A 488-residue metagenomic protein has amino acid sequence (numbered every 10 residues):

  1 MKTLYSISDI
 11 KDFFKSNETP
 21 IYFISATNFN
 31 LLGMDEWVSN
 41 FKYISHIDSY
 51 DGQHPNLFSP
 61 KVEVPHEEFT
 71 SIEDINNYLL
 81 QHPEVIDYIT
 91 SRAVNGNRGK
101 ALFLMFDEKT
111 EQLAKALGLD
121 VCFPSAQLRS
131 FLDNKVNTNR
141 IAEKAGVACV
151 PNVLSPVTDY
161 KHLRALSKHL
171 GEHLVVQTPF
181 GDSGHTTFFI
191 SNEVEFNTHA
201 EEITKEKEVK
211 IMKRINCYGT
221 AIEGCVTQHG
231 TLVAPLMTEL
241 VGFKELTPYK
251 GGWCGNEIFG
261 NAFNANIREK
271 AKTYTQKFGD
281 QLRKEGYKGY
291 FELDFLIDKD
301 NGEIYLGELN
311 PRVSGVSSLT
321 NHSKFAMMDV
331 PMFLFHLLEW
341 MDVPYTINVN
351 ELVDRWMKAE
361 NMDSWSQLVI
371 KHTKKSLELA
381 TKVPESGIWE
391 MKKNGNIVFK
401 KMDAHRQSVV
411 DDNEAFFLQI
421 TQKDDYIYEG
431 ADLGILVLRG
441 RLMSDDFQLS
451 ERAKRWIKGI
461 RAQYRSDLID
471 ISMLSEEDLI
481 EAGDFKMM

Functional and structural regions predicted by a protein language model:
M1-Q127, Y160-H162, D445, S450-M488: ATP-binding N-terminal substructure of ATP-dependent carboxylate-amine bond-forming enzymes
H54-F58, S130-N137, K244-L246: Short, charged, surface-exposed secondary-structure boundary motifs
S125-K210, I215-N216, T227-G230, N256-D280 (+1 more regions): Active-site nucleotide/adenylate-binding loops and adjacent lid/helix of ATP-dependent enzymes
F180-G181, R214-Y218, E285-G289, M362: A short catalytic or substrate-binding loop motif that flags glycine-/basic-rich loops and adjacent residues that bind
I190-L246, I297-Y305, E360-L377, T381-E385 (+2 more regions): Phosphate-binding site of ATP-dependent enzymes
I215-C217, G224-Q281, N310-F335: ATP-dependent carboxylate/phosphate-activation module, predominantly the ATP-grasp catalytic core and closely related
D280-S318, D354-K358, D363-K374: Conserved metal-phosphate-binding beta-hairpin within the catalytic cores of diverse ATP-dependent phosphoryl-transfer
L338-M488: Peripheral (often C-terminal) accessory segments that flank ATP-dependent C-N-forming ligase machineries
